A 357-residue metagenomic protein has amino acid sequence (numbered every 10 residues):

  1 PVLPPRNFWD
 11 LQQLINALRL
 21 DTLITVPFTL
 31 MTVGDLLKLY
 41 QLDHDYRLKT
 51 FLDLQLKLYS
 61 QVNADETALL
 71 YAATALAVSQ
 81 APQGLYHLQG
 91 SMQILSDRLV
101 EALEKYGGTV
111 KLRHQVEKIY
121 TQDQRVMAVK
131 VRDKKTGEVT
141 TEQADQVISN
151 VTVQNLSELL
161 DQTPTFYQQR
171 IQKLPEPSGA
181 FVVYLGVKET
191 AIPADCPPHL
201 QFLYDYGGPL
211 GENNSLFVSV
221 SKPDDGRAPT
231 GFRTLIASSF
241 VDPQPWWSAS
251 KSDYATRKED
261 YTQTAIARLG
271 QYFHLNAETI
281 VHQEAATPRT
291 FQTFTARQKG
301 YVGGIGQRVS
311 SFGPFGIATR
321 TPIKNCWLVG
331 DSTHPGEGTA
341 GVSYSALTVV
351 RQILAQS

Functional and structural regions predicted by a protein language model:
P1-T67: Rossmann-like flavin
R47-V62, F217, L275-P335: A glycine-rich dinucleotide-binding beta-alpha-beta segment and adjacent secondary-structure elements that constitute
Q55-P82, Y86, T321-K324: Active-site-adjacent "gating/activation" loops or surface patches in catalytic cores
A73-E138: Helical element adjacent to the flavin cofactor pocket in flavoenzyme catalytic cores
Q115-P229: Mid-domain catalytic core of redox enzymes that form a hydrophobic substrate pocket/lid adjacent to a catalytic redox
T121, L354-S357: Active-site-proximal substrate-binding core of FAD-dependent oxidoreductases
K188-R289: C-terminal segments that line or cap access tunnels to active or ligand-binding sites in enzymes and enzyme-associated
D331-L354: A conserved FAD-binding loop/helix module that cradles the flavin
